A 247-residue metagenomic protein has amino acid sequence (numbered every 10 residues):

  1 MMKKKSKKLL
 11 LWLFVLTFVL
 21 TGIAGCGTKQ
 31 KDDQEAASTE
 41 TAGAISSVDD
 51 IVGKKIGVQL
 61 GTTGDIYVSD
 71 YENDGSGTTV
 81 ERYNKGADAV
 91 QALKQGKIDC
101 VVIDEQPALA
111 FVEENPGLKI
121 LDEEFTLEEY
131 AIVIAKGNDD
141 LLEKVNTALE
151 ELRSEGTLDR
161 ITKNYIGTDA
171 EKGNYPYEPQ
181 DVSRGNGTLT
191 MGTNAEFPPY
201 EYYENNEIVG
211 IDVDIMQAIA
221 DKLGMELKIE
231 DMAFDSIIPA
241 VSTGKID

Functional and structural regions predicted by a protein language model:
I23-E35: Bacterial lipoprotein signal-peptidase II cleavage site
G27-K29, T39, K55, T62-T63 (+4 more regions): Extended ligand-binding regions for polar small-molecule ligands
T28, T63-S76, V80, I120-E124 (+1 more regions): Ligand-binding clefts/hinges and TM-proximal coupling segments of bilobed small-molecule sensing domains
D33-K55, E171-I208, S242: Immediate post-signal peptide segment of exported/extracytoplasmic ligand-binding proteins
E35-G57, G61-G64, S69, T78 (+3 more regions): A conserved helix-loop-strand patch within extracytoplasmic ligand-binding domains of the periplasmic binding
I66-E72, A87, K94-T126, S236: A ligand-binding cleft/hinge motif common to bilobed small-molecule-binding domains
T79-R82, Q91, C100, K144 (+2 more regions): Extracytoplasmic small-molecule ligand-binding "clamshell" domains of the periplasmic binding protein/Venus flytrap
E105, L109-N146, D169-V182, A195: Periplasmic-binding protein-like
